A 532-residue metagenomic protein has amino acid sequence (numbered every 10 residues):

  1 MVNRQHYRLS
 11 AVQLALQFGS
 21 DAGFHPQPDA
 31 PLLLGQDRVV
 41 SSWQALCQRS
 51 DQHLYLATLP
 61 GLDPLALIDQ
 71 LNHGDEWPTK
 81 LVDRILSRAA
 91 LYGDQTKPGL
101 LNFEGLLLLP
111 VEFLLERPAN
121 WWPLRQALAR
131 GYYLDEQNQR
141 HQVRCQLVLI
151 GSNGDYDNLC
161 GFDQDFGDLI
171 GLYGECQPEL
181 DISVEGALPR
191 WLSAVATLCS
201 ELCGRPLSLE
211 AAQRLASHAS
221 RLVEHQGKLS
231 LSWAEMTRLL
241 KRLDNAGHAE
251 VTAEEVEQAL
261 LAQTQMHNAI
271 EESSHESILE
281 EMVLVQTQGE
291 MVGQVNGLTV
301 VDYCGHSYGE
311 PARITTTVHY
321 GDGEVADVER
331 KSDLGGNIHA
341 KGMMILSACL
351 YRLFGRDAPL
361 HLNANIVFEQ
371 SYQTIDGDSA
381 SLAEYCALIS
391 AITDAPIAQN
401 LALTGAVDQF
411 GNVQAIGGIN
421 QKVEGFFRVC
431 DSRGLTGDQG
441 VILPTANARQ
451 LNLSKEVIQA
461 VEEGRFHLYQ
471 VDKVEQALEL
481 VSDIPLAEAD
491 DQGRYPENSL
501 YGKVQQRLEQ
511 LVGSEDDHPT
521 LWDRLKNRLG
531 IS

Functional and structural regions predicted by a protein language model:
M1-L188, S193-D244, H248-A312, E324-G335 (+1 more regions): Conserved ASCE/P-loop NTPase catalytic core
V2-D29, D37-S42, L46, L134-Q137 (+3 more regions): Peripheral, non-AAA+ core regions of ATP-driven protein-machinery
I150, T317-H319: Generic beta-structure capping elements
E310-T315, H361-N363: Short glycine-rich loop/turn motifs
